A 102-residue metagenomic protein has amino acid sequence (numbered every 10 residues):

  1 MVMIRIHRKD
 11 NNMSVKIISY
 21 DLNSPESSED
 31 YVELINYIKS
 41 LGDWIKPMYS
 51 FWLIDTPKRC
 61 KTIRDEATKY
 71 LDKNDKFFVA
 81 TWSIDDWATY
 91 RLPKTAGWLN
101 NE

Functional and structural regions predicted by a protein language model:
M1-N12: Short, Lys/Arg-enriched N-terminal segments with co-localized hydrophobic residues within the first ~10-30 amino acids
N12-S14, E102: Absolute protein N-terminus
S14-L22: Short glycine-/aliphatic-rich beta-strand segments at the starts of folded cytosolic domains
L22-I38: Short amphipathic alpha-helix segments
E26-S28, T62, W87: Residue-level signal for secondary-structure boundary sites
K39-S83: Short, intrinsically disordered low-complexity segments
K73-N101: C-terminal structural segments of small proteins and small subunits
